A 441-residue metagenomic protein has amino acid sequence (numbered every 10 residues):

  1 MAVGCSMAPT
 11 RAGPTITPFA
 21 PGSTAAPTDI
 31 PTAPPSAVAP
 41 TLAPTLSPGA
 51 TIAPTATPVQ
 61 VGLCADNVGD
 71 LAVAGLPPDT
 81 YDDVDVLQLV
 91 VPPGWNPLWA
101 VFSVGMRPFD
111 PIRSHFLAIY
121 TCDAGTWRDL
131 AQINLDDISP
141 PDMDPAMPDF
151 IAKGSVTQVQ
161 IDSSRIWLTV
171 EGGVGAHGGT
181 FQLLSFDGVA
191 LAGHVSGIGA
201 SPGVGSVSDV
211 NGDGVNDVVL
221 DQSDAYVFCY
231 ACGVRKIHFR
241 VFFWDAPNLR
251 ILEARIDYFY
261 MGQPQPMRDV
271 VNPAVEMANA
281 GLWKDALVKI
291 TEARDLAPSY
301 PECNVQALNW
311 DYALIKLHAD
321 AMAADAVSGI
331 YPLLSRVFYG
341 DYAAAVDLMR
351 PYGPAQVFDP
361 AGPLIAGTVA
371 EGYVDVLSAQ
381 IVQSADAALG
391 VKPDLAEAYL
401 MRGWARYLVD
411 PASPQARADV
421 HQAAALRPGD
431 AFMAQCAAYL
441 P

Functional and structural regions predicted by a protein language model:
M1-V3: Sec-dependent bacterial lipoprotein signal peptides
C5-D66, P441: Ser/Thr-rich, Proline-interspersed low-complexity disordered segments
L46-P441: Beta-propeller-forming repeat regions
